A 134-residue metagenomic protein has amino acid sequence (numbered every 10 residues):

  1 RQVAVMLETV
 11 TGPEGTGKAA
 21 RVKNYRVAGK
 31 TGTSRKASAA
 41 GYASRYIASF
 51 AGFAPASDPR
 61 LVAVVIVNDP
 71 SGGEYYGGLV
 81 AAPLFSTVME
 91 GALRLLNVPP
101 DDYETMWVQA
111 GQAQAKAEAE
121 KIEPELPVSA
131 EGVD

Functional and structural regions predicted by a protein language model:
A4-N97: Active-site beta-strand/loop architecture of penicillin-binding DD-peptidases
A82-D134: Short, gly/Ser/Thr-rich active-site loops of penicillin-recognizing serine hydrolases
